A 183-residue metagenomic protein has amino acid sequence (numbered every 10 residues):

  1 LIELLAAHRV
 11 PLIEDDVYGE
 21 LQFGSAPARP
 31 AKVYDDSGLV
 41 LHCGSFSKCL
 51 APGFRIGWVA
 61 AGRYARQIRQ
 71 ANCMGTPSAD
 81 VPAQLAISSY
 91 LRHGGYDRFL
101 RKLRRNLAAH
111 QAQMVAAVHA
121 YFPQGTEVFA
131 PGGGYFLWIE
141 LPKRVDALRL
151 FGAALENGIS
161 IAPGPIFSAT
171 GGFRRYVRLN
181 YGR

Functional and structural regions predicted by a protein language model:
L1-R183: PLP-dependent class I/II
